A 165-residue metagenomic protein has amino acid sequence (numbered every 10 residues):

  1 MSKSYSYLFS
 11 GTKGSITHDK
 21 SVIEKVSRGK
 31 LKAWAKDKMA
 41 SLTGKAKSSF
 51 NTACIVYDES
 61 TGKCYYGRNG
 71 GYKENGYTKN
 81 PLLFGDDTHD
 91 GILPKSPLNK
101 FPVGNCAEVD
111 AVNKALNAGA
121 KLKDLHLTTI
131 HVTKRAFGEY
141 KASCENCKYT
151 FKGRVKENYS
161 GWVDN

Functional and structural regions predicted by a protein language model:
S4-N165: Zinc-dependent deaminase catalytic domain
